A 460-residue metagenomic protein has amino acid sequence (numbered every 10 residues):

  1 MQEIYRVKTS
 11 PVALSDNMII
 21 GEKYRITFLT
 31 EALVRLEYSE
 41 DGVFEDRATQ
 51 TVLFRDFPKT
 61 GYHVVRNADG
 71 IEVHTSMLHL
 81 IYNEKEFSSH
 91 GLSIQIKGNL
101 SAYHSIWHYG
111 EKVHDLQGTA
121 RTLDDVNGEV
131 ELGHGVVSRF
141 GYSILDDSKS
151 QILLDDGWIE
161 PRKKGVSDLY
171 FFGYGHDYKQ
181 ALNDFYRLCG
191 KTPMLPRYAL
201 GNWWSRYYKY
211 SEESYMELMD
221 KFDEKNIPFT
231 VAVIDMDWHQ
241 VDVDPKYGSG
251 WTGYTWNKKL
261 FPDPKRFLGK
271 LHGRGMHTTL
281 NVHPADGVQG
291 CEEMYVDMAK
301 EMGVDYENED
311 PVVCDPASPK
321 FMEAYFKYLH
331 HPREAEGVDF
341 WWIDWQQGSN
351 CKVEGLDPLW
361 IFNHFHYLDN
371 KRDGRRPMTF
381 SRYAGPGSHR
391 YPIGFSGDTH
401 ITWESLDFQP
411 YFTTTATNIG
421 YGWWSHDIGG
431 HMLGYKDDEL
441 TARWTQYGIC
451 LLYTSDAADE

Functional and structural regions predicted by a protein language model:
L29-A68: A low-complexity, Ser/Thr/Gly/Pro-enriched, surface-exposed linker/loop concept that marks segments flanking
V64-A199, R206-Y207, E212-E224: Catalytic and substrate-binding clefts that recognize carbohydrates or anionic sugar/phosphate headgroups
R197-N350: Aromatic-lined carbohydrate-binding/catalytic grooves of carbohydrate-active enzymes
M276-Q289, F362-S388: Aromatic-lined carbohydrate-recognition surfaces of secreted/lumenal glycan-active proteins
G290, C351-L356, Y383-S405, M432-K436: Substrate-binding cleft/loops of secretory-pathway carbohydrate-active enzymes
W341-S349, N418-Y435, S455: Short acidic/histidine-rich active-site segments
Y453-D459: Conserved small/polar residues in nucleotide/adenosyl-binding loops
